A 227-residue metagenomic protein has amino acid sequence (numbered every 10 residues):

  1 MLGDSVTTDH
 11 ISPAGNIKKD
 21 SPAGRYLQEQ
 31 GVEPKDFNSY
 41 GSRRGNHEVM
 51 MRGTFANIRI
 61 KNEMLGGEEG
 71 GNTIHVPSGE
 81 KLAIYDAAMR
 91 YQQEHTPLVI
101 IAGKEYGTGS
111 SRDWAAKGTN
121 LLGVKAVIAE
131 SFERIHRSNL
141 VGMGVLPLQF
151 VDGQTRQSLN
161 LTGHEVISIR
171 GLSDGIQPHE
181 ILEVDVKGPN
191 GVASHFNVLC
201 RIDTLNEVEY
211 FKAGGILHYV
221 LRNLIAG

Functional and structural regions predicted by a protein language model:
M1-G227: Fe-S-dependent hydro-lyases/dehydratases of central metabolism
